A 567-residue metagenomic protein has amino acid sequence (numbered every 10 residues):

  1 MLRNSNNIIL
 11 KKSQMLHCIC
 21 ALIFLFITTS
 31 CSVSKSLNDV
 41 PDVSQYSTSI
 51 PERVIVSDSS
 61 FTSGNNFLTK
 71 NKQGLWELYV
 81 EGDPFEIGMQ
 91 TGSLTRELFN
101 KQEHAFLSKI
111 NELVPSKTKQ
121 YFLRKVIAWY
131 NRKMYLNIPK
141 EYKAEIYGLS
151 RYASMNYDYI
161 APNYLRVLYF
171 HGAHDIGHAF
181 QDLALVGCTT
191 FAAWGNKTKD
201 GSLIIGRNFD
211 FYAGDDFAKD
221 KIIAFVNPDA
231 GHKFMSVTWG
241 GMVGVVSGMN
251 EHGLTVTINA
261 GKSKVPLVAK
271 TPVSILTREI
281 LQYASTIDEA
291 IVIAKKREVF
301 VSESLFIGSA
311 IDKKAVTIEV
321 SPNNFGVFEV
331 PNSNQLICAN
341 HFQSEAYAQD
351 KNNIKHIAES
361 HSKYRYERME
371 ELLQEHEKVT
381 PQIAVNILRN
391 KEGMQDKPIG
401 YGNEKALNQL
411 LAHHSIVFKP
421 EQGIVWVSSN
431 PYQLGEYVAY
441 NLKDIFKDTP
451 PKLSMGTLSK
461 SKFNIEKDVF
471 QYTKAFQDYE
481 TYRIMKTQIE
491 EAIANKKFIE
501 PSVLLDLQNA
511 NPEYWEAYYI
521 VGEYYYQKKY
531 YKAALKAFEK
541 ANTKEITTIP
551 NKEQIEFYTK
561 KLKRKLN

Functional and structural regions predicted by a protein language model:
M1-S13: N-terminal secretory signal peptides that target proteins for export/translocation
Q14-A21: Sec-dependent signal peptide recognition, specifically the positively charged N-region followed immediately by
I27-S30: C-terminal motif of bacterial Sec signal peptides marking the signal peptidase cleavage site
S32-H178, L281-S304, A310-A315, L336-N567: C-terminus-biased signal that marks the final domain/tail of proteins
R166-L276, H413, V417, V425-V427: Internal mixed beta-strand/loop scaffold within catalytic domains of large alpha/beta enzymes
F211-A213, S263-K264, N323-F325, P431-G435: Short, surface-exposed beta-strand-loop junctions and turns on beta-sheet-rich folds
A269-L276, Y283, P322-F325: Glycine- and acidic-residue-rich phosphate-binding/metal-coordinating active-site segment common to enzymes that handle
A315-L336: Extended amphipathic alpha-helical segments with heptad-repeat/coiled-coil character used for oligomerization, fusion
